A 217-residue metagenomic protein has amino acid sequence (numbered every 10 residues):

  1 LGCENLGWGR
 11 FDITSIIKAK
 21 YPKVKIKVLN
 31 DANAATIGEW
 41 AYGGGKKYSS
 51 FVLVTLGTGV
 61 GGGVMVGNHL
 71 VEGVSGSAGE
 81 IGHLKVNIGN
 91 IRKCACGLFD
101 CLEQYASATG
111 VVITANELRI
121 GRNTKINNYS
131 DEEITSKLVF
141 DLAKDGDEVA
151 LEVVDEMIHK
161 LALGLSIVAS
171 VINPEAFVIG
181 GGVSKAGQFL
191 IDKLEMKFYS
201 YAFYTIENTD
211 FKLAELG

Functional and structural regions predicted by a protein language model:
L1-F11, A176, G181: Short beta-strand-loop/turn "lid" adjacent to the catalytic site in phosphate-handling enzymes
L6, G76-S77: Residue-level structural signal for beta-strand termini and adjacent loop
S15-K25, G38-Y48, L70, I88-C94 (+1 more regions): ATP-binding/phosphotransfer module of carbohydrate and carboxylate kinases, centering on a glycine-rich
I26-N30: General beta-strand structural signal in soluble alpha/beta enzymes
D31, G57: Active-site glycine-centered loops adjacent to acidic/histidine catalytic or metal-binding residues that shape
F51-V54: Two-metal-ion RNase H-like nuclease active-site motif
G61-M65: Short beta-strand scaffold segments in enzyme catalytic cores
S77-N90: A short, polar/charged loop-to-alpha-helix boundary motif
